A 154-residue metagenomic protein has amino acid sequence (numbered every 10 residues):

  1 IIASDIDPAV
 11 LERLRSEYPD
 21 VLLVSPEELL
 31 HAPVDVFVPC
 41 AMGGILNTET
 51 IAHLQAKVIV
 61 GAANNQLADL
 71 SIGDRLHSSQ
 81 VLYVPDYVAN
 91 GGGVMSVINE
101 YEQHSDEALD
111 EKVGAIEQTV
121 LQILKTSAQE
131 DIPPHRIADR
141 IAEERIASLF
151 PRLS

Functional and structural regions predicted by a protein language model:
I1-V34: Glycine-rich phosphate/diphosphate-binding loop of Rossmann-like nucleotide-binding domains
S4-I6, P26, P39-C40, G61-A62 (+1 more regions): Generic beta-strand/beta-sheet core signal
L11, I51, I72-L76: Short amphipathic alpha-helical segments and helix-helix/interface helices
L14, E49-T50, M95-S96: Short, well-ordered secondary-structure micro-motifs
E17-P19, L54-Q55, S79: Short, structured coil segments at secondary-structure junctions
P26-P33, G43-V60, S71: Rossmann-fold NAD(P) dinucleotide-binding segment
V38-I45, A63-L67: A general structural motif
K57-S154: Adenosine-phosphate binding glycine-rich loop
